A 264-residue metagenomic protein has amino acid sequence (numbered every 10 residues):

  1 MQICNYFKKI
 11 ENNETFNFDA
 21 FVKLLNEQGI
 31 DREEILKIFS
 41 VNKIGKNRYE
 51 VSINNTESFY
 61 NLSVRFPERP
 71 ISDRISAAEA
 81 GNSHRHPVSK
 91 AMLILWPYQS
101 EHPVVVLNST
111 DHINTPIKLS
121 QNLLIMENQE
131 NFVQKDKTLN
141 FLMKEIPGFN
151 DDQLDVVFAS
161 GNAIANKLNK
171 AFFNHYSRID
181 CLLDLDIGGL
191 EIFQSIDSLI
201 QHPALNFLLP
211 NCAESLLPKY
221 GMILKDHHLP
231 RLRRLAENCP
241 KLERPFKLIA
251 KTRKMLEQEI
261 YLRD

Functional and structural regions predicted by a protein language model:
M1-Y176, G188, I192-D264: Nucleic-acid enzyme cleavage-core boundary/entry regions
S177, L182-L185: Terminal interaction module
